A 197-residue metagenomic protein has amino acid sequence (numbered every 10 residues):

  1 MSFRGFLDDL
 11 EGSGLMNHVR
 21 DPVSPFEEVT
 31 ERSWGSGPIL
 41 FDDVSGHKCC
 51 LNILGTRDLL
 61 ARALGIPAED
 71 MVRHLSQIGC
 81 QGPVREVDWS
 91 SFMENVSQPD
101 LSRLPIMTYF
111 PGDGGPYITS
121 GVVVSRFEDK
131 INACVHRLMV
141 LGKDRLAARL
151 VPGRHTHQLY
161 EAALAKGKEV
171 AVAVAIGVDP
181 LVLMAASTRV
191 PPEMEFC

Functional and structural regions predicted by a protein language model:
M1-C197: Extended, highly charged
